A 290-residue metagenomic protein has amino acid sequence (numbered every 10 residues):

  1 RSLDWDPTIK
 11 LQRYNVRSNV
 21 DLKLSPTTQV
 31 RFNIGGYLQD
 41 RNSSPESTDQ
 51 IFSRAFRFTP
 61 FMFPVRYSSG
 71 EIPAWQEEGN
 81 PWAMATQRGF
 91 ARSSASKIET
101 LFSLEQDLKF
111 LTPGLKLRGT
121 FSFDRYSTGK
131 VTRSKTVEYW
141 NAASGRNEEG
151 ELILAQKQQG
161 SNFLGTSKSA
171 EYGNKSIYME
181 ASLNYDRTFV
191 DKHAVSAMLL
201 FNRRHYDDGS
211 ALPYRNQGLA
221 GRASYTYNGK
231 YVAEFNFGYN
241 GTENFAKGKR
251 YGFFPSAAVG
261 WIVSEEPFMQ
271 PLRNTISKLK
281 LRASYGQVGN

Functional and structural regions predicted by a protein language model:
R1, P7-I9, R13-G79, G89-K97 (+4 more regions): Flexible loop and strand-edge segments within Gram-negative outer membrane beta-barrel domains
P7-Q12, S47-R57, R133-A143, E149-L152 (+2 more regions): Flexible, surface-exposed loop regions and adjacent strand-edge segments of Gram-negative outer-membrane beta-barrel
K10-Y14, S94-T100, K175-M179, R215-L219 (+2 more regions): Residues that define the transmembrane beta-barrel architecture of outer-membrane proteins
S18-L22, T100-Q106, A181-Y185, G221-Y227 (+2 more regions): Residues on the lipid-exposed face of transmembrane beta-strands in outer-membrane beta-barrel proteins
T27, D107-L117, K130-T132, T188-V195 (+2 more regions): Short loop/turn motifs that connect adjacent beta-strands in outer-membrane beta-barrel proteins
V30-I34, L115-F121, V195-L199, A233-F235 (+2 more regions): Transmembrane beta-strands of outer-membrane beta-barrel proteins
G36-N42, E99, F121-G129, F201-G209 (+3 more regions): Transmembrane beta-strands of outer-membrane beta-barrel pores
M62-P73, R133-F237, T242-A246: Outer-membrane beta-barrel transmembrane domain signature of Gram-negative proteins, especially the mid-to-C-terminal
